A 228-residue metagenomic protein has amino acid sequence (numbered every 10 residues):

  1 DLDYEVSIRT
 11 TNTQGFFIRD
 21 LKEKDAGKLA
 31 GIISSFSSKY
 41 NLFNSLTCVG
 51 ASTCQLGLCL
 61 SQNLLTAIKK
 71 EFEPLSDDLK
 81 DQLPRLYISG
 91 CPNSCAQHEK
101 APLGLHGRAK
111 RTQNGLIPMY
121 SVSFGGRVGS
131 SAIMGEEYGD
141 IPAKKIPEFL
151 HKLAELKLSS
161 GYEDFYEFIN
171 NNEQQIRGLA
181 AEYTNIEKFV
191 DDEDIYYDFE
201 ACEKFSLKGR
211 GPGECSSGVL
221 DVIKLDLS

Functional and structural regions predicted by a protein language model:
D1-S228: Peripheral terminal and linker regions in Fe-S/redox and tRNA-modifying enzymes
